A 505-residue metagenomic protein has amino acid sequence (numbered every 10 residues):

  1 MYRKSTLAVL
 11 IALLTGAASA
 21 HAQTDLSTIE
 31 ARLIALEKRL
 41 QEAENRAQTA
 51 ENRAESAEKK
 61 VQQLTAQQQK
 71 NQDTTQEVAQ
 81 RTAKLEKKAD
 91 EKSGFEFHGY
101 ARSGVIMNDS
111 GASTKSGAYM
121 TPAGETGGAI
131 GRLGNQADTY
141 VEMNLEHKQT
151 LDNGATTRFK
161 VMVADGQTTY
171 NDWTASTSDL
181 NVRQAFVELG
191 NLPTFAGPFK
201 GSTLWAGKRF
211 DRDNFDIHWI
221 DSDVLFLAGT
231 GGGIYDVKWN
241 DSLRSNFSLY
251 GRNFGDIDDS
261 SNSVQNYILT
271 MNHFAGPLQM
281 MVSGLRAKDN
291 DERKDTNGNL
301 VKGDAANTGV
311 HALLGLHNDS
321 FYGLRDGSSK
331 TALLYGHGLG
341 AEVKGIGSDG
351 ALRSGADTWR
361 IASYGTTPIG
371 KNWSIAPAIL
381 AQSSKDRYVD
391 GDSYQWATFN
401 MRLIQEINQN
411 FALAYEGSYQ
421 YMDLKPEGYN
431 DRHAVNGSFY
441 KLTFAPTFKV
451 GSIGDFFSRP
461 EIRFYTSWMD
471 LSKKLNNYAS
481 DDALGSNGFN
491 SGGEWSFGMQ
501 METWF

Functional and structural regions predicted by a protein language model:
M1-Q23: Gram-negative bacterial Sec-dependent N-terminal signal peptides
Q23-L26, E30-A196, L204, V237-N240 (+5 more regions): Beta-barrel outer-membrane channel/assembly domains of diderm bacteria
G94-E96, D138-E142, T156-K160, V182-Q184 (+8 more regions): Extracellular structured ligand-interaction cores
V105-S113, L151, Q167-N171, P193-F195 (+10 more regions): Gram-negative outer-membrane beta-barrel proteins
S110-L133, N171-F186, T194-K302, D482-N487: Surface-exposed coil loops of outer-membrane beta-barrel proteins
D152-N153, T194-F199, D241-S242, G323-L324 (+1 more regions): Short, solvent-exposed loop/turn segments that connect beta-strands within catalytic domains and beta-strand-rich
V237, S242-N246, N262-S263, L269-F448 (+3 more regions): Detector for outer-membrane/organellar transmembrane beta-barrel domains, recognizing the amphipathic beta-strand
A434-S486: C-terminal structured domain segments
